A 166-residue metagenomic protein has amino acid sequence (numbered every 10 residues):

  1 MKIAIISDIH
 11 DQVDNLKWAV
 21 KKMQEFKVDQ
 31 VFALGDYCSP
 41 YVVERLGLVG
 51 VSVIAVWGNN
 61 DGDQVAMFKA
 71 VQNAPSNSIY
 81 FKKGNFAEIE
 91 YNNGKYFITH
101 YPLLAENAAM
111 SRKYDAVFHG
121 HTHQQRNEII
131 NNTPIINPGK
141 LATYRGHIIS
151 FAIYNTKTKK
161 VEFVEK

Functional and structural regions predicted by a protein language model:
M1-V49, V65-N73, G84, K166: N-terminal active-site segment of His-dependent metallophosphoesterases
I6-S7, Q30-D36, I54-N59, F97-H100 (+2 more regions): Active-site neighborhood of phospho(di)ester-bond hydrolases with catalytic His/Asp-centered motifs
H10-D14, C38-Y41, D61-A66, L103-A108 (+2 more regions): Active-site environment of divalent metal-dependent phosphoester hydrolases
M23-K27, Y91, S111-R112: Glycine-rich phosphate-binding loop signature in dinucleotide/nucleotide-binding domains
V49-G50, K113, N131: Short, structured coil segments at secondary-structure junctions
G50-T99: Helix-adjacent hinge/juxtasegments
V65-A74, A108-A109, T133-G139: Short Pro/Gly-enriched beta-strand edge/turn motifs at strand-loop
N85-N92, I129-K166: Binuclear metal-dependent phosphoesterase catalytic core
